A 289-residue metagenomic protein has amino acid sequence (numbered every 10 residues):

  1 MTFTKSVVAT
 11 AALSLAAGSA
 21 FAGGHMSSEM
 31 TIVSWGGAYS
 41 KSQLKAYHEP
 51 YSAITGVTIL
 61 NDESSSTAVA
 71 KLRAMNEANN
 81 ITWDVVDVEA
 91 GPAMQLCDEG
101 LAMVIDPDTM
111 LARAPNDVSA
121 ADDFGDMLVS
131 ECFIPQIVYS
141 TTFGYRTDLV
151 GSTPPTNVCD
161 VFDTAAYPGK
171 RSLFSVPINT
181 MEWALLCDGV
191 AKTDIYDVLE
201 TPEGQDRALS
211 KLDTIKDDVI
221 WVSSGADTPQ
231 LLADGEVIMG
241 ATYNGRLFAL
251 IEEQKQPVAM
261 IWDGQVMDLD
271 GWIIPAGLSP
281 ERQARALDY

Functional and structural regions predicted by a protein language model:
M1-A22: Gram-negative bacterial Sec-dependent N-terminal signal peptides
G23-Q95, P229: Early extracytoplasmic/lumenal segment of secretory-pathway proteins
G37-L44, T82-W83, D87-D227: Extracytoplasmic ligand-binding site segments that recognize negatively charged/polar headgroups
Q43, Y47, V57, R207 (+2 more regions): Short amphipathic alpha-helical coupling segments at ligand-binding clamshell hinges and other catalytic/signaling
L72, L96, A184, L231-G235 (+1 more regions): Hydrophobic residues within well-ordered alpha-helices
N80-D87, W221-V222, I238-Y243, A259: Paired acidic/hydrophobic, glycine-rich loop segments that form the ligand-binding mouth/hinge of periplasmic-binding
I220-I251: Oxyanion-binding "anion nests"
M239-T242, I251-Y289: Extracytoplasmic/periplasmic substrate-recognition and gating elements
